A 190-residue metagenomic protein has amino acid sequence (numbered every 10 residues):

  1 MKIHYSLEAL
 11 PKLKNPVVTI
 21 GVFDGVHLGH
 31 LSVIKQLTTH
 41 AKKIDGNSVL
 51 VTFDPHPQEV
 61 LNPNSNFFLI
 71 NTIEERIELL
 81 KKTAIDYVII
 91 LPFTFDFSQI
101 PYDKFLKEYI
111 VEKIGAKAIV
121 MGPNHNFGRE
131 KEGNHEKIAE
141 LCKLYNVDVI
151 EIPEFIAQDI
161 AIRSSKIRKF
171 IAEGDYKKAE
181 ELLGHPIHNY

Functional and structural regions predicted by a protein language model:
M1-Y190: Nucleotidyltransferase catalytic core that binds NTPs
